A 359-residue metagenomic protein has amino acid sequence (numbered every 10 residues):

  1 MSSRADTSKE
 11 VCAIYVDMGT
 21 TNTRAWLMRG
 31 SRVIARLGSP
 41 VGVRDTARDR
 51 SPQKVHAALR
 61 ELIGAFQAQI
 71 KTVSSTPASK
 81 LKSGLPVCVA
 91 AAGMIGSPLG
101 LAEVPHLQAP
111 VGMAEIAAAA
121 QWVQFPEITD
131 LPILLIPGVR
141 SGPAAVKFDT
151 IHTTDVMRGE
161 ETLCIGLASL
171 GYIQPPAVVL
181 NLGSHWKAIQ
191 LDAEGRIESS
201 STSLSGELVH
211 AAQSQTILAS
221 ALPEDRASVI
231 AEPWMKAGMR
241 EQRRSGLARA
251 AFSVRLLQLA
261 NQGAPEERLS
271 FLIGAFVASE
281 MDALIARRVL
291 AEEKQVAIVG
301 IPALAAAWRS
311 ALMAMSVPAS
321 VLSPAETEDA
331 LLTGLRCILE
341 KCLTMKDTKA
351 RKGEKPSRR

Functional and structural regions predicted by a protein language model:
A13-K54, V321: Short glycine-rich, Thr/Ser-proximal phosphate-binding strand/loop in the N-terminal lobe of ATP-dependent enzymes
N22, E293-A311: Glycine-rich phosphate-binding loops at beta-strand->alpha-helix junctions
A35-P86, S97-L99, E103, L218-A221 (+1 more regions): N-terminal phosphate-binding loop and adjacent alpha-helix
R44-R48, R140-R240: Glycine-rich phosphate-binding loop plus the immediately following alpha-helix
Q69-T154, A193: Short beta-strand-loop/turn "lid" adjacent to the catalytic site in phosphate-handling enzymes
R240-A283: Adenine-nucleotide phosphate-binding core of ATP-dependent small-molecule kinases
S310, L322-M345: Glycine-rich phosphate-binding/hydrolytic loop that grips phosphoryl groups
M345-R359: Short, low-complexity, charge-dense intrinsically disordered segments
